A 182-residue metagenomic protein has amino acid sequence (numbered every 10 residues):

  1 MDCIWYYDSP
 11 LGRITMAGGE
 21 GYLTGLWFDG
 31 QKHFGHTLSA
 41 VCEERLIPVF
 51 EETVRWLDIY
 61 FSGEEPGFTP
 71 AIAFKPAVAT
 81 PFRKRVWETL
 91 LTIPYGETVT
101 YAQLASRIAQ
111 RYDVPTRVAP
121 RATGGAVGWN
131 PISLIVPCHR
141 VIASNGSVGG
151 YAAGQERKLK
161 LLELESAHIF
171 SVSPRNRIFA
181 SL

Functional and structural regions predicted by a protein language model:
M1-V114, L164-L182: Basic nucleic-acid-binding alpha-helical/helix-turn surface characteristic of O6-alkylguanine DNA
R117-K160: Short glycine/serine-rich loop segments
